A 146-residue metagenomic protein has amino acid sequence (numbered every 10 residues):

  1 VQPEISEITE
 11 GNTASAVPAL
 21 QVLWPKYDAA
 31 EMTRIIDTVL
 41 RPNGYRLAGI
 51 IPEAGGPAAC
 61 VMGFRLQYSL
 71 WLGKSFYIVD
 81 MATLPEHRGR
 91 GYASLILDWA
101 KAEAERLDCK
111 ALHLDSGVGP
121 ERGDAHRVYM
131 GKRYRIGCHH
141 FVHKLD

Functional and structural regions predicted by a protein language model:
Q2-G73, V79, L97-D98, K144: Acetyl-CoA-dependent GNAT
R46, K110, R135: Short acidic/polar active-site loop segments enriched in Thr and Asp
R65, L84, D115: Conserved residues at the C-terminal ends of beta-strands
I78-M81, L112-S116: Conserved hydrophobic beta-strand within the GNAT/NAT acetyltransferase core sheet that lines the active-site cleft
H87, G91-W99: Conserved acetyl-CoA pyrophosphate-binding loop and the N-cap/start of the following alpha-helix in GNAT-like
R90, L107-K110: Short coil/turn segments at alpha/beta junctions that flank glycine-rich nucleotide-binding fingerprints
S94, R106, V118-H139, H143: Conserved active-site alpha-helix within GNAT-family acetyltransferase domains
A100, A104: Hydrophobic pocket-lining residues that define ligand/cofactor binding sites across diverse proteins
